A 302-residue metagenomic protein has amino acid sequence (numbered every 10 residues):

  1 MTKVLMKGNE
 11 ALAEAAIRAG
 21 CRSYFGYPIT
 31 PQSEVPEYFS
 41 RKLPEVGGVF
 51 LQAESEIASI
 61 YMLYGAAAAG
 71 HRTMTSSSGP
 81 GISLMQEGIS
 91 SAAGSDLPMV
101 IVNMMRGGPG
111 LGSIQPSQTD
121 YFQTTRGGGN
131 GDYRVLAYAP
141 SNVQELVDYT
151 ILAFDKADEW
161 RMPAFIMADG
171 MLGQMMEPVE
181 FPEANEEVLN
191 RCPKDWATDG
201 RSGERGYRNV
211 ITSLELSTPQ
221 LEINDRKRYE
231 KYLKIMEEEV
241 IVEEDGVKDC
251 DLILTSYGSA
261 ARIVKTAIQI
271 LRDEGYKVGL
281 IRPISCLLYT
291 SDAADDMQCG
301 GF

Functional and structural regions predicted by a protein language model:
M1-G127, R134: Thiamine diphosphate
K7-A11, Y229-I253, K265-Q269: Glycine-/acidic-rich phosphate or pyrophosphate-binding loops and their flanking alpha/beta elements
S40-K42, S90-A93, Q118, I151-K156 (+2 more regions): Short, solvent-exposed amphipathic alpha-helical segments in soluble enzyme and RNA/protein-processing domains
S113-S117, N224-V240, T255-V264, P283-L288: A general structural motif
P116-D169: Conserved thiamine diphosphate
R161-E244: Conformationally flexible catalytic loops at phosphate/diphosphate-handling active centers
I268-L288: Generic long, charged, amphipathic alpha-helical segments
Y289-A294: Conserved small/polar residues in nucleotide/adenosyl-binding loops
